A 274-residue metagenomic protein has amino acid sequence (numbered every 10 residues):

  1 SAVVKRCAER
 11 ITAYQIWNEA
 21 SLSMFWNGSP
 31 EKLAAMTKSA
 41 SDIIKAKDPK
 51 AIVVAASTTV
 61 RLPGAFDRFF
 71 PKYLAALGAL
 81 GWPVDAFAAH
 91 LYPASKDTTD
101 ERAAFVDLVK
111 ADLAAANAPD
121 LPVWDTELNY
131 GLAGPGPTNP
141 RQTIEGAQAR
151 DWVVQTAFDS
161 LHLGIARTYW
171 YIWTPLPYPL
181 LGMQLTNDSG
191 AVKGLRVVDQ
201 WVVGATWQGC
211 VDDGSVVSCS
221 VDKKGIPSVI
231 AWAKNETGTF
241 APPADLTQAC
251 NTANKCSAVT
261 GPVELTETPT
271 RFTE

Functional and structural regions predicted by a protein language model:
S1-S21, F25, S29-A35, K50 (+2 more regions): Substrate-binding cleft of extracellular glycoside hydrolase catalytic domains
E9-T12, D85, A166-R167: Short acidic/polar active-site loop segments enriched in Thr and Asp
I16-L22, A55-A56, A89, D125-L128 (+2 more regions): Conserved beta-strand positions
P30-V154, L163: Noncatalytic carbohydrate-binding groove/subsite architecture in carbohydrate-active enzymes
N129-Q200, C210-S215: Aromatic/acidic polysaccharide-binding cleft in carbohydrate-active enzymes
V211-L246, T252: Carbohydrate-binding surface patches
C256-E274: C-terminal beta-strand-rich structural cap/linker in extracellular carbohydrate-active enzymes
